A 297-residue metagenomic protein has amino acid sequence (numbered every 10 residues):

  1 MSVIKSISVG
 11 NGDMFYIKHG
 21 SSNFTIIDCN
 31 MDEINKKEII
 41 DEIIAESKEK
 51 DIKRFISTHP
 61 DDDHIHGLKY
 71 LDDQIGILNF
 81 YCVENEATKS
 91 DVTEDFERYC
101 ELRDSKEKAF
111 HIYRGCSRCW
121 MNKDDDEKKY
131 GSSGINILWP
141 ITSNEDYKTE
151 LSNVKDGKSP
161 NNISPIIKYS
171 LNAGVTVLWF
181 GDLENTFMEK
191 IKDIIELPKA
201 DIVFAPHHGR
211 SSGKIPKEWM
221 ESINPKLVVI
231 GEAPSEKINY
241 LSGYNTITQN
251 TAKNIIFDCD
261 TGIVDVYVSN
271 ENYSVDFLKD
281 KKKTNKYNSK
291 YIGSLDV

Functional and structural regions predicted by a protein language model:
M1-K50, R114-K199, F257-V297: Core dinuclear metal-dependent hydrolase active-site scaffold
S2, K50, I75-L78, E107-K108 (+4 more regions): A structural micro-motif
K5-I7, T25, I56, Y81 (+5 more regions): Hydrophobic/aromatic beta-strand patches that form the interior of the parallel beta-sheet core in alpha/beta enzyme
N23-T25, E33-A87, I194-R210, E221-V228: Active-site metal-binding motif and surrounding structural segment of the metallo-beta-lactamase
D28-N30, S57-P60, V83-N85, R114-C116 (+5 more regions): Active-site-proximal beta-strand/loop segments in catalytic clefts of secreted hydrolases
I34-K36, A87-E97, N153: Short, flexible/disordered intra-domain loops and linkers
D62-D63, E97-E127: A metal-dependent hydrolase metal-coordination microenvironment
D63, K89-E94, L102-F110, M188-I194 (+1 more regions): Internal alpha/beta domain cores that form substrate/cofactor-binding pockets in large enzymes and binding proteins
